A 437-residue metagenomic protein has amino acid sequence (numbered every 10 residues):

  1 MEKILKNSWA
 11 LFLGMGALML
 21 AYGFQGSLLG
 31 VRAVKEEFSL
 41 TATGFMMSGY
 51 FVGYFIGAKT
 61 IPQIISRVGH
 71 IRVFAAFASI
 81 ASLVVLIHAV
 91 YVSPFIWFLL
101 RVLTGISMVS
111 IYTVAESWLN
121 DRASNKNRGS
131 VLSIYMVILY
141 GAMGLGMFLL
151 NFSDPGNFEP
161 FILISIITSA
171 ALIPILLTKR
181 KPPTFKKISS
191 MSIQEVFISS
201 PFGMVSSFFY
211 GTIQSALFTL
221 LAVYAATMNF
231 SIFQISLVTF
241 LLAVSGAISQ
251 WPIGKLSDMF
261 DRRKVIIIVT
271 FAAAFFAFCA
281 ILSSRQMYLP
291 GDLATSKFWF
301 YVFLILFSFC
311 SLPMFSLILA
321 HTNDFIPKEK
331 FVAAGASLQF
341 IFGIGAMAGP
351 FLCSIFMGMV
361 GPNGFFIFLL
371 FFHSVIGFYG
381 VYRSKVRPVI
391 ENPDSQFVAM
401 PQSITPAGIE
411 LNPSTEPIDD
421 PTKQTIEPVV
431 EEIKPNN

Functional and structural regions predicted by a protein language model:
M1-K3, P183-S190, R383-N437: Intrinsic disorder in cytosolic terminal tails and internal cytosolic loops of multi-pass membrane transporters
E2-F51, G203, Q214-Y224, M228 (+1 more regions): Helix-loop boundary and gating motifs at the non-cytosolic
L40-T41, N125-Y135, I232-F233, I326-L338: Loop-to-transmembrane helix entry/capping segments in MFS-fold secondary transporters and related SLC/MFSD carriers
R72-L86, S165, K264-C279, L370: Structural signature of the two symmetry-related core transmembrane helices
F95-L103, F298-L306: Paired small-residue
V102-V137: Cytoplasmic helix-loop-helix junction between adjacent transmembrane helices in 12-TM secondary transporters
S110-A123, L312-I326: Intracellular juxtamembrane helix-capping segments at the cytosolic ends of symmetry-related transmembrane helices
L150-N151, S165-F185, I376-S384: C-terminal membrane-cytosol helix-exit motif in multi-pass small-molecule transporters
